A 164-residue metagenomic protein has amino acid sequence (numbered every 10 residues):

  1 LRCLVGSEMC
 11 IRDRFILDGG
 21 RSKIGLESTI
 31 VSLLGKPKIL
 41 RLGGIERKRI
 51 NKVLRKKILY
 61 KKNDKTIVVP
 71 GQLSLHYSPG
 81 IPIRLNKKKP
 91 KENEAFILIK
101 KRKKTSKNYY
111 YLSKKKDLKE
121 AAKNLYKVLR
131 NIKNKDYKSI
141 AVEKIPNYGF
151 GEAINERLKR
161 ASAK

Functional and structural regions predicted by a protein language model:
L1, E27-T29, A95: Conserved beta-strand and immediately adjacent loop positions that scaffold enzyme active sites
L1, K48, L129: Short glycine-/small-residue-rich flexible loop motifs, especially phosphate/cofactor-binding loops
L1-I11: Single conserved hydrophobic/aromatic residue that forms the stacking wall/gate of nucleotide- or nucleobase-binding
M9-C10, L59, R157: Generic N-terminal leader/processing signal
D13-K87: Glycine-rich, Lys/Arg-enriched anion-binding loops that position phosphate/diphosphate groups for phosphoryl
V68-A163: A C-terminal functional module that forms or caps the active site or interfaces directly with catalytic machinery
